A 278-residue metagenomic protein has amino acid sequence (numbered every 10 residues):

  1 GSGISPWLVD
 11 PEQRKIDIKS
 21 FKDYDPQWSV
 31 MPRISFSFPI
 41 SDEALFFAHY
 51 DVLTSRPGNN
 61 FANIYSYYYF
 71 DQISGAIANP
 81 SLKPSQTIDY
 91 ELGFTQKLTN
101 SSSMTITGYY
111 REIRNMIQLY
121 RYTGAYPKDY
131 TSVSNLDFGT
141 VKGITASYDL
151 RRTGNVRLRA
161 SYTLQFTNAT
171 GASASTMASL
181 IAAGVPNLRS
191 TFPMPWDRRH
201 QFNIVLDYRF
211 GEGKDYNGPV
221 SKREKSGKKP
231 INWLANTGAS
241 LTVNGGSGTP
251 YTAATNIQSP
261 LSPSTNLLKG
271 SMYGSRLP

Functional and structural regions predicted by a protein language model:
G1, E12-S20, D71-A78, Y126-V133 (+3 more regions): Extracytoplasmic loops and strand-loop junctions of Gram-negative outer membrane beta-barrel proteins
G1-S41, Y67: Signature of Gram-negative outer-membrane beta-barrel scaffolds
S2, V30, N59-Y65, Q72-I73 (+5 more regions): Outer-membrane beta-barrel translocator domains and adjoining extracellular loop/strand segments of Gram-negative
K22-S29, S81-Q86, L136-T140, L150 (+2 more regions): Short sequence motifs at beta-strands and strand-loop junctions characteristic of Gram-negative outer-membrane
V30-I34, A78, I88-L92, M104 (+5 more regions): Hydrophobic, lipid-facing positions within transmembrane beta-strands of outer-membrane proteins
L45-L53, F61, S81-S132, T140: Membrane-embedded beta-barrel scaffold of Gram-negative outer-membrane proteins
Y109-E112, G124, D129-G248: Gram-negative outer-membrane beta-barrel transporters
K225-P278: Extracytoplasmic gating/loop element in the C-terminal half of outer-membrane beta-barrel translocons and assembly
